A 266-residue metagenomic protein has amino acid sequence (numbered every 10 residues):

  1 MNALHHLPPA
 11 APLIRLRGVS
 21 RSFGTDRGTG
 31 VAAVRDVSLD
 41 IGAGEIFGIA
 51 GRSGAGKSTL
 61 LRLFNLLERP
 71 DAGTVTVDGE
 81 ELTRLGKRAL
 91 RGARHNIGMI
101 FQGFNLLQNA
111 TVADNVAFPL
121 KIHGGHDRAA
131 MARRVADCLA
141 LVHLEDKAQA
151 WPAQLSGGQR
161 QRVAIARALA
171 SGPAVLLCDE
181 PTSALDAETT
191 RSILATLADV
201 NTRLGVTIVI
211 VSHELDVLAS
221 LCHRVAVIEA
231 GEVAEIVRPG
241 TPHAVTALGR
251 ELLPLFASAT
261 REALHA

Functional and structural regions predicted by a protein language model:
A50-R52: The feature captures the beta-strand-to-loop junction immediately N-terminal to the Walker
N65: Helix-to-loop junction immediately C-terminal to a conserved catalytic motif
W151-L155, Q159: Conserved ABC ATPase signature
A170-A174: A short, proline-enriched helix->beta-strand linker immediately N-terminal to the Walker B motif in ABC-type P-loop
L176-D179: Catalytic Walker B motif of ABC-type/P-loop ATPase nucleotide-binding domains
S212-H213: H-loop/switch region of ABC-family ATPase nucleotide-binding domains
E232-L255: Conserved beta-strand-loop-alpha-helix hinge in the C-terminal portion of ABC ATPase nucleotide-binding domains
